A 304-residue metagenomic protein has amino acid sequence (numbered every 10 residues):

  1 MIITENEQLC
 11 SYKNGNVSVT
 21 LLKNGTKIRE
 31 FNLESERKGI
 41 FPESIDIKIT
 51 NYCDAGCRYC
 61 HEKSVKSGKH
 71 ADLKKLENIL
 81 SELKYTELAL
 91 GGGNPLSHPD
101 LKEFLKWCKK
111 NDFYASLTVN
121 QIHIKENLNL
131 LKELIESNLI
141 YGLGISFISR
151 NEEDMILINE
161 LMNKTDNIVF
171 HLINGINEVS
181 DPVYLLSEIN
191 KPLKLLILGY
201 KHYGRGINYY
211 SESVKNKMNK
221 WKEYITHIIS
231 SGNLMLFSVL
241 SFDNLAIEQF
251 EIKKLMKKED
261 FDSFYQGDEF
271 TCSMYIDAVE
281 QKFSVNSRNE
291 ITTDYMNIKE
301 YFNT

Functional and structural regions predicted by a protein language model:
M1-S67, I252-T304: N-terminal pre-core extensions flanking Radical SAM catalytic domains
S18, V65, P95-L96, I207: Short, flexible micro-motifs
A55, H98, Y203: Active-site loop signature of alpha/beta-hydrolase-fold enzymes
S67, K125, G204-R205: Generic structural signal for helix capping and beta-alpha/helix-loop junctions
S67-L73: Short cysteine/histidine-rich zinc-coordinating motifs and their immediately flanking basic loops
L73-G92, H98-G199: Radical SAM/AdoMet-radical enzyme domain recognition
Y141-N297, Y301: Radical SAM enzyme [4Fe-4S]-AdoMet core and its adjacent flexible, acidic and glycine-rich loops/tails across
